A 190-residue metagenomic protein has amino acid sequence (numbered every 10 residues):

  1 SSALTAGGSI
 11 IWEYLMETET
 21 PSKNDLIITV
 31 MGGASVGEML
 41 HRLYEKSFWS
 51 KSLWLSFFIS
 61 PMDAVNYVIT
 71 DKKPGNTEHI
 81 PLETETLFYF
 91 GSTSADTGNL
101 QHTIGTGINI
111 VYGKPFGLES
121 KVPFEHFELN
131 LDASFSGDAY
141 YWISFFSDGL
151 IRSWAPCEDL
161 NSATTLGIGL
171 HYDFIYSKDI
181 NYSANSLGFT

Functional and structural regions predicted by a protein language model:
S2-E19, V30-A34: Small-polar-interrupted transmembrane alpha-helices in polytopic inner-membrane proteins
T5-S9, S47, P81: Broad hydrophobic/π-residue packing in well-ordered secondary structure
L15-P21, E38-F48: Short hydrophobic alpha-helical membrane-entry/anchor segments
T20-S22, D71-T190: Transmembrane beta-barrel domains of bacterial outer-membrane proteins
L26-Y44: Alpha-helical transmembrane segments and their immediate juxtamembrane flanks in integral membrane proteins
H41, D63, D173: Residue-level marker of positions within ordered structural domains that often coincide with functionally constrained
S47-N76: Flexible, glycine-rich linker and terminal segments associated with outer-membrane beta-barrel/transport systems
